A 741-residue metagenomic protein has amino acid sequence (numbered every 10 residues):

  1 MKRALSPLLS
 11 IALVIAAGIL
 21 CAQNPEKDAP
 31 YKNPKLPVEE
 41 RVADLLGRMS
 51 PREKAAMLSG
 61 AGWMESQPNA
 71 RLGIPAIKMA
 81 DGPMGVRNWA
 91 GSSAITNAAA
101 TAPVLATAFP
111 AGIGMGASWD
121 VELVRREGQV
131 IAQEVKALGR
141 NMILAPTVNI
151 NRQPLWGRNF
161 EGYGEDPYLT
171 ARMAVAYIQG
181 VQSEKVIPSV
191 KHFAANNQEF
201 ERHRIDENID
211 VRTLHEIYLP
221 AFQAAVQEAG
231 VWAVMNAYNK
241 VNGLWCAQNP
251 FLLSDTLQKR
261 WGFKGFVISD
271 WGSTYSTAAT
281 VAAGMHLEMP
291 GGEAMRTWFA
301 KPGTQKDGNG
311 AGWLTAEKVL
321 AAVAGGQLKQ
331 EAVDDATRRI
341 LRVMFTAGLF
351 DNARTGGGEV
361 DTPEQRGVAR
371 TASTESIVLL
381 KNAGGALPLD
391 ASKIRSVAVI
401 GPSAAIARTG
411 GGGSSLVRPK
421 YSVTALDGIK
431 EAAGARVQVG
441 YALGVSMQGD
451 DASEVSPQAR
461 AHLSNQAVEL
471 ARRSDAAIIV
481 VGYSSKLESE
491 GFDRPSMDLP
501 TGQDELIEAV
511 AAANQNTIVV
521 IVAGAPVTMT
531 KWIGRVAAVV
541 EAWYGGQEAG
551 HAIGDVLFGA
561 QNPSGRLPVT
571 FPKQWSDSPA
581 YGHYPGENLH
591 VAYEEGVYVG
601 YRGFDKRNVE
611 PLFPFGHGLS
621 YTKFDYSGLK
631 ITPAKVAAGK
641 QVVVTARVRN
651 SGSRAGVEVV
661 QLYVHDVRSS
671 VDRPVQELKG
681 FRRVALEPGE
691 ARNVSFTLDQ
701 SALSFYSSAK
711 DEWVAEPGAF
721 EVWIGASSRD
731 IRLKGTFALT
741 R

Functional and structural regions predicted by a protein language model:
M1-L9: Bacterial N-terminal signal peptides that target proteins for export
L9-G18: Bacterial N-terminal signal peptides
G18-F705, E712-V714, A719-R729: Glycoside hydrolase catalytic-domain context in secreted enzymes
D730-R741: Short beta-strand elements
